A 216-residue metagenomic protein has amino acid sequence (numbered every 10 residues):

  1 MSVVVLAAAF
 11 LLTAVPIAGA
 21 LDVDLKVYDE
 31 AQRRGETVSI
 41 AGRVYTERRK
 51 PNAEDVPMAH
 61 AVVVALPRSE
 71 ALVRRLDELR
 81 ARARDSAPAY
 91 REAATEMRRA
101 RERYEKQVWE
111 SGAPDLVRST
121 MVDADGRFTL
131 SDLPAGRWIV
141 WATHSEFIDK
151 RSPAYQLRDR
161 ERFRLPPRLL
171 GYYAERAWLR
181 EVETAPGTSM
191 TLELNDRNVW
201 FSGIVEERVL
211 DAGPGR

Functional and structural regions predicted by a protein language model:
V4-A14: Bacterial N-terminal signal peptides
I17-R216: Long luminal/extracellular ectodomains of secretory-pathway precursor proteins
